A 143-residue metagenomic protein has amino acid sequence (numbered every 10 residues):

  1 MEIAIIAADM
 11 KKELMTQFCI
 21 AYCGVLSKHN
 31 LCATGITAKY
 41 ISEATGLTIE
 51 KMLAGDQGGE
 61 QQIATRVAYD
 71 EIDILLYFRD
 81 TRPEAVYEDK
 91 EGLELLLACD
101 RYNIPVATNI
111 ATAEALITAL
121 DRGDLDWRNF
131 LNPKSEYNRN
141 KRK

Functional and structural regions predicted by a protein language model:
M1-N30: Glycine-rich beta-alpha loop segments
K28-T37, I41: Short internal beta-strands
N30, L47-G58, W127-L131: Short hydrophobic/aromatic-enriched beta-strand-loop microsegments
L31-T34, K51-L53, Y77, V106-T112: General beta-strand structural signal in soluble alpha/beta enzymes
E60-R101: Mid-chain, well-packed structural core segment of small domains
G92-G123: Ser/Thr/Gly-rich flexible loops in soluble cytosolic domains mediating phosphotransfer, phosphorylation
A111-K143: Short, glycine-/small-residue-rich phosphate/pyrophosphate-handling segment
